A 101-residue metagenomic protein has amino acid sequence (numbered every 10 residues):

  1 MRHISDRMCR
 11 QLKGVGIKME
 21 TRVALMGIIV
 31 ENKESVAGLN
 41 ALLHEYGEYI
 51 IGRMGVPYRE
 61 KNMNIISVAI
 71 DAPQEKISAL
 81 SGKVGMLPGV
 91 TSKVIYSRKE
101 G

Functional and structural regions predicted by a protein language model:
H3, R10-G101: Long, contiguous binding/interaction regions
